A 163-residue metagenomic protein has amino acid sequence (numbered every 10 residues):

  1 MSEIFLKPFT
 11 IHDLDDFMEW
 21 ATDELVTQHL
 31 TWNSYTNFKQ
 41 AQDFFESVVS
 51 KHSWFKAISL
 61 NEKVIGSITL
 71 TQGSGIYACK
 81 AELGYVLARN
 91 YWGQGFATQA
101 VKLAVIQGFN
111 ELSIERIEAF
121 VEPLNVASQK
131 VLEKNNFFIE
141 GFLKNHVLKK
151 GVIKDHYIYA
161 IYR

Functional and structural regions predicted by a protein language model:
M1-D23, I58-R163: Acyl-donor (CoA/ACP) binding surface of acyl/acetyltransferases
D23-E24, K51: Phosphate/oxyanion-binding loops and surfaces in catalytic or ligand/nucleic-acid-binding neighborhoods
L25-E46: Conserved GNAT-fold acetyl-CoA-binding loop/helix
N37-F38, H52, G151: A short hydrophobic/aromatic micro-motif that marks alpha-helical segments and, especially, helix-coil
Q40, E46-V49, Y157, Y162: Juxtamembrane helix-loop transition sites at the ends of transmembrane segments in multi-pass membrane proteins
F45-A57, G66: A short helix-loop-beta-strand connector motif used in the catalytic cores of GNAT acetyltransferases and, in some
